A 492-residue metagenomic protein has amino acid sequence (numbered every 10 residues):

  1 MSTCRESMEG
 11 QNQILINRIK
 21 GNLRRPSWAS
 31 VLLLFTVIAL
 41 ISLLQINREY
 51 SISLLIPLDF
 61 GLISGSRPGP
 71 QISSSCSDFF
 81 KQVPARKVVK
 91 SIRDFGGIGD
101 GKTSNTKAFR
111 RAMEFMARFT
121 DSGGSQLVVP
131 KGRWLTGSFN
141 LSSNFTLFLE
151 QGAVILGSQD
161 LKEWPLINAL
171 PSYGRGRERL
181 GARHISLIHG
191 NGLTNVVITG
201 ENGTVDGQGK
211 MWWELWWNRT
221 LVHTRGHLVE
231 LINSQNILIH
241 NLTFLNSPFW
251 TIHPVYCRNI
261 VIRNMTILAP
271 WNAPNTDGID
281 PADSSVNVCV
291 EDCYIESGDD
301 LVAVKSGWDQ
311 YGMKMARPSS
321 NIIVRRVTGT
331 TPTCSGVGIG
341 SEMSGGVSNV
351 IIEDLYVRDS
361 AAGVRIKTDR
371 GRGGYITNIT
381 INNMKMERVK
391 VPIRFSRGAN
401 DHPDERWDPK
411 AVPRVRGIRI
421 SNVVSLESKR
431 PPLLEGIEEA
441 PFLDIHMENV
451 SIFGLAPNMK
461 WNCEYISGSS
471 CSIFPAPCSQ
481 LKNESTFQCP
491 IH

Functional and structural regions predicted by a protein language model:
S2-H492: Extracellular/periplasmic carbohydrate-active domains that bind, remodel, or depolymerize complex polysaccharides
